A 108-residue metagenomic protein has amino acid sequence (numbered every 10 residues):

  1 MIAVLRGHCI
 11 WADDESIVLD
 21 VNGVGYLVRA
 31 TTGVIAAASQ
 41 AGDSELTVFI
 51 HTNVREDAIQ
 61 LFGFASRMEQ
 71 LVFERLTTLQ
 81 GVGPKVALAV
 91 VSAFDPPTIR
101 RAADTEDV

Functional and structural regions predicted by a protein language model:
M1-L5: Short coil-to-beta-strand transition motifs
R6, I10-V108: Long, highly charged, low-complexity intrinsically disordered interaction regions that mediate electrostatic DNA/RNA
